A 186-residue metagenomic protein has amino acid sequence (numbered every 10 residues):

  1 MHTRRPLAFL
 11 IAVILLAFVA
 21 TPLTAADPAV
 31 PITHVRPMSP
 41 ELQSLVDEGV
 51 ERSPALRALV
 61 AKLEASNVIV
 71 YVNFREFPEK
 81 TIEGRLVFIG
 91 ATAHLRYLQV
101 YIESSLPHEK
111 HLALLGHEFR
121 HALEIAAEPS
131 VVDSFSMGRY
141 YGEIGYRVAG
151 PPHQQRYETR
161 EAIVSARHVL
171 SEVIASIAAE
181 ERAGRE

Functional and structural regions predicted by a protein language model:
M1-R5: N-terminal secretory signal peptides that target proteins for export/translocation
A8-T21: Bacterial N-terminal signal peptides
L23-A26: Boundary at the C-terminal end of the N-terminal hydrophobic targeting segment
L45-V68: Zn2+-dependent metallopeptidase catalytic core
A58-V60, R75-F88, F135-E186: Metalloprotease/metallohydrolase-associated module, dominated by Zn2+-dependent proteases
E79-K110, I125: Active-site scaffold of zinc-dependent metalloenzymes
K110-F119: Short alpha-helical catalytic segment bearing the HExxH-like zincin motif of zinc-dependent metalloproteases
F119-F135: Catalytic Zn2+-binding segment of zinc metalloproteases
